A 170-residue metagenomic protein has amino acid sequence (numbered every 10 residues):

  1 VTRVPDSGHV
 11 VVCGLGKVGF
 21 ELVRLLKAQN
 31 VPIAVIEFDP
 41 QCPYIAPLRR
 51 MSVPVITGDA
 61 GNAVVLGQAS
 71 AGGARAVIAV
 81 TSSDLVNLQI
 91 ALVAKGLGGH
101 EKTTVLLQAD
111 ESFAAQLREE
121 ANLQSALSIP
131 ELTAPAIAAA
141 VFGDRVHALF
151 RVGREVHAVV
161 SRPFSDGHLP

Functional and structural regions predicted by a protein language model:
V1-P170: Cytosolic regulatory regions of ion transport systems
